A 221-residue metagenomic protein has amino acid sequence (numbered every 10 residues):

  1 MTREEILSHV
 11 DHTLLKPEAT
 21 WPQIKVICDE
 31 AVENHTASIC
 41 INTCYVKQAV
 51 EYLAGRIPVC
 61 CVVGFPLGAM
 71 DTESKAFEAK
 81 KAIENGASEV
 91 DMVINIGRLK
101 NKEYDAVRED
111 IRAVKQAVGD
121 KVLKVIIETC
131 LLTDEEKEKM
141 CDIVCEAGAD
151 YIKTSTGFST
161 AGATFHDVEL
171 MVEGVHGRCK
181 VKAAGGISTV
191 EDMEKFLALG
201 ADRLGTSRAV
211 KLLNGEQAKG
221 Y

Functional and structural regions predicted by a protein language model:
M1-N34, C44-V181, T189-N214, G220-Y221: Alpha/beta enzyme core
I41, A184: Small/polar loops that bind or transfer phosphate-bearing groups
